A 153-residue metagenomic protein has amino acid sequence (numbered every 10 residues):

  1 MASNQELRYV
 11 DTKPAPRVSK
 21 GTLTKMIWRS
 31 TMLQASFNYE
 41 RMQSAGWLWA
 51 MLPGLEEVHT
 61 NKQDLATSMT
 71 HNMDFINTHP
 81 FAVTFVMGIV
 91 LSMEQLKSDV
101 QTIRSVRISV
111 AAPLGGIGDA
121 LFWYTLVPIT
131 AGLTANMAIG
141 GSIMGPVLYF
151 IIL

Functional and structural regions predicted by a protein language model:
M1-I103: Soluble N-terminal domains of membrane-associated systems
P14-P16, P53, P113, P128 (+1 more regions): Proline-rich intrinsically disordered, low-complexity coils
S105-T134, A138: Transmembrane alpha-helical segments and their cytosolic interface motifs in multi-pass membrane proteins
A135-V147: Helix-coil boundary and interhelical linker segments in multi-pass alpha-helical membrane proteins
Y149-L153: Small-residue-enriched core segments of transmembrane alpha-helices in multipass membrane transport and channel
